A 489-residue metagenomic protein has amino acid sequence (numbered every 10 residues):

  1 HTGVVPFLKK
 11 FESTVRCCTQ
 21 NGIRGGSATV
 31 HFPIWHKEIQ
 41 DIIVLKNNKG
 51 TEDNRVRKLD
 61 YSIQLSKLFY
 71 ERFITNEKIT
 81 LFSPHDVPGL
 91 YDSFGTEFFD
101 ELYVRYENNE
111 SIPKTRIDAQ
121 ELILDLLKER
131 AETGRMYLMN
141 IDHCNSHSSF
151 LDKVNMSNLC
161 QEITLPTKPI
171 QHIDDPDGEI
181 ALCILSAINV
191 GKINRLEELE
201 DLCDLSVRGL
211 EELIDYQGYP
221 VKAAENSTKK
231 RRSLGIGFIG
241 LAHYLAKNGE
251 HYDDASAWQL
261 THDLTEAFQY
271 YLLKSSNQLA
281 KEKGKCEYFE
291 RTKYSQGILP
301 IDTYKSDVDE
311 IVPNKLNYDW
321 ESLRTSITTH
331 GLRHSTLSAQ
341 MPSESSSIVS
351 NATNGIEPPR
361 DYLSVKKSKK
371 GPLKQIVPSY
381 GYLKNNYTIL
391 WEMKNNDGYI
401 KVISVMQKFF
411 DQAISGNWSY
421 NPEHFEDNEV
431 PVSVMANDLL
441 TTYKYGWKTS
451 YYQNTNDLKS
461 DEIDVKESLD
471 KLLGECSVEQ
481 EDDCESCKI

Functional and structural regions predicted by a protein language model:
H1-I188, N194-R195, Y219, A223 (+4 more regions): Active-site cavity-forming subdomains of large catalytic enzyme subunits
H1-K9, T29-I34, D53-D60, P113-I117 (+10 more regions): Alpha-helix capping and helix-loop boundary segments enriched in small/acidic/polar residues
I23, C203-E225, H251-S343, S415: Internal maturation/activation junctions in enzymes
V30-E38, Q64-S66, H85-D92, N140-K153 (+7 more regions): A glycine-rich phosphate-binding loop feature that marks nucleotide/adenosyl-phosphate handling sites
L65-F69, D86, G95, C144-A181 (+8 more regions): Terminal amphipathic helices with adjacent charged low-complexity linkers/tails
S93-F94, V207-L213, S227-G249, F409-D411: Core structural elements
Q161-P169, L210, I214-D215, P313-N317 (+1 more regions): Catalytic alpha/beta core of large soluble enzyme barrels
D464-I489: Acidic, low-complexity intrinsically disordered tails
